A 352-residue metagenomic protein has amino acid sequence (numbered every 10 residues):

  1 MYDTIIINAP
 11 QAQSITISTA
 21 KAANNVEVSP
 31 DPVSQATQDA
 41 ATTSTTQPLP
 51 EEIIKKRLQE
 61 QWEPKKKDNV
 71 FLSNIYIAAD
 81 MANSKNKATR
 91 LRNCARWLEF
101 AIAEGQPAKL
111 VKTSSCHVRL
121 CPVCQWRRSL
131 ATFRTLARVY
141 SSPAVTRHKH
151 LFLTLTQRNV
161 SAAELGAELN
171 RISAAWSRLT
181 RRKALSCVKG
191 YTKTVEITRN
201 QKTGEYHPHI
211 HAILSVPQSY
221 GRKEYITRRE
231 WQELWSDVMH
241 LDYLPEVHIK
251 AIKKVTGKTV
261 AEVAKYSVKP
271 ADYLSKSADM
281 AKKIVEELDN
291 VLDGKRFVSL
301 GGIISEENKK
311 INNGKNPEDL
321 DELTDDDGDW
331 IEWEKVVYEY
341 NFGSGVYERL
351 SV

Functional and structural regions predicted by a protein language model:
M1-Y206, V216-V352: Right-hand nucleic-acid polymerase module
A212: Cys/His-coordinated zinc-finger cores
